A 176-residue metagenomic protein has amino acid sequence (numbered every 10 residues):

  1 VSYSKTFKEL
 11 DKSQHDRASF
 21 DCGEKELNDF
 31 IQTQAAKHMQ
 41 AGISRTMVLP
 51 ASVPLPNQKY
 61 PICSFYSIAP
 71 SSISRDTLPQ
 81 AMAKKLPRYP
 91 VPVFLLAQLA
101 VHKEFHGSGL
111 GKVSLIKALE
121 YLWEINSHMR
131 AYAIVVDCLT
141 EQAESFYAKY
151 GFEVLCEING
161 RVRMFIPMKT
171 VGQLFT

Functional and structural regions predicted by a protein language model:
V1-S108, K112-I134, L139-T176: Non-catalytic substrate-recognition and accessory regions of acyl/acetyltransferase enzymes
